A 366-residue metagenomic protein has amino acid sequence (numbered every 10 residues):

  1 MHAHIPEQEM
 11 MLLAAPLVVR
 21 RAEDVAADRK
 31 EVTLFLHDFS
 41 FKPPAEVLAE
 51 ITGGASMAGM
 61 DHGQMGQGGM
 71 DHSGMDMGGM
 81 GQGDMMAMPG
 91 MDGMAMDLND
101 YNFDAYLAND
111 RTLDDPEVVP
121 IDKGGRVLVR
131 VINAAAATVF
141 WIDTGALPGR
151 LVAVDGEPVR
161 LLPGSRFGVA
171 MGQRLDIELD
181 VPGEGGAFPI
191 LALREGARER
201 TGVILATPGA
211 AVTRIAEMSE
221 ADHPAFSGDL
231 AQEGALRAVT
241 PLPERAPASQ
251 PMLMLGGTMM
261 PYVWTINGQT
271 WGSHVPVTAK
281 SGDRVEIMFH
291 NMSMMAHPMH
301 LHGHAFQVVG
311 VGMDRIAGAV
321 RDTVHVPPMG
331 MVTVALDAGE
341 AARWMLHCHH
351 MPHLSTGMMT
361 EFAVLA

Functional and structural regions predicted by a protein language model:
M1-T33, S165-T213, M294-H297, G318-A366: Extracellular/periplasmic metallocenter environments
E7, A134-R150, H300-F306: Short acidic, flexible loop segments centered on an aromatic residue
L12-M60, Q64-Q67, R200-P247, H325 (+1 more regions): Extracytoplasmic/periplasmic copper-protein system
F35-G125, I132-A135, N267: Acidic-aromatic/histidine active-site loop/patch
N109, I121-R126, G168-Q173, E178 (+4 more regions): Conserved "landmark" site that anchors the functional core of diverse proteins
G125-V129, D283-V285: Structural beta-strand segments of beta-rich domains
V131-A135, V181, M288-S293: Asparagine-centered strand-capping/turn motif at beta-strand->loop junctions
L151-S165, A246-A366: Active-site pocket scaffolds in enzymes
